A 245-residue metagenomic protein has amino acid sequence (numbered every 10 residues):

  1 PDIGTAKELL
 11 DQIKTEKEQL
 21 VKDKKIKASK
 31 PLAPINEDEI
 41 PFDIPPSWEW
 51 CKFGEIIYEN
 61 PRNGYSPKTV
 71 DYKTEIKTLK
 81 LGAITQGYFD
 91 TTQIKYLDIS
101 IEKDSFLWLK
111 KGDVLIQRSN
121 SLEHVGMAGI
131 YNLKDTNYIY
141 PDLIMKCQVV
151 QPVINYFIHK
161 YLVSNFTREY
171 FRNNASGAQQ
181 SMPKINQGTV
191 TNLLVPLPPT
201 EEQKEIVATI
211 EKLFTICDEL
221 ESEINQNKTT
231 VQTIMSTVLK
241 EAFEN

Functional and structural regions predicted by a protein language model:
P1-L32: Extended, domain-scale alpha-helical bundle/helix-rich regions
K7, P34-N63, N192, T200-V207 (+3 more regions): Non-catalytic DNA-recognition/assembly elements of restriction-modification systems
N36-E39, G54-T69, G82-V114: Sequence-specific dsDNA recognition surfaces
E49-E55, M127, C147-Y161, F166 (+3 more regions): Catalytic cores of nucleotide-enabled group-transfer and carboxylate-activating enzymes in metabolic and assembly-line
L79: Cleft-lining beta-strand/loop regions that shape enzyme active-site pockets
I84-Y96, V114-Y140, Y156-K160, E169-A175 (+1 more regions): Short, ligand-facing micro-motifs at secondary-structure edges
N137-M145, G177-T200: A short glycine-rich beta-alpha junction/loop motif
